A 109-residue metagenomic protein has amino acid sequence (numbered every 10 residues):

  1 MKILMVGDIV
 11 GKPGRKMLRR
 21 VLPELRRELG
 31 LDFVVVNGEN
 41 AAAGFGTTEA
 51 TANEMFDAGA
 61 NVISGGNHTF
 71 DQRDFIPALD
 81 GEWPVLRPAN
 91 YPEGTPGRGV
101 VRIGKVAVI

Functional and structural regions predicted by a protein language model:
M1-I109: Acidic, metal/ion-coordinating pockets
